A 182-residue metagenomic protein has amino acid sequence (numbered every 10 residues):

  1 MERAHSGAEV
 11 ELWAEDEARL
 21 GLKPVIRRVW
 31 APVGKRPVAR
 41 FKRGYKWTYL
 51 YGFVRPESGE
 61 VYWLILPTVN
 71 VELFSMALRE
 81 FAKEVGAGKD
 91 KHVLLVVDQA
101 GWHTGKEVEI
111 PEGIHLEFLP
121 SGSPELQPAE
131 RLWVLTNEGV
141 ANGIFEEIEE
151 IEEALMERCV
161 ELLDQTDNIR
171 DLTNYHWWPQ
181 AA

Functional and structural regions predicted by a protein language model:
M1-R79, Y175-H176: Extended, low-complexity cationic-aromatic segments
A8-L12, A129-A182: C-terminal anion-handling pockets and recognition modules
V10, K91, E112-H115: Short glycine-/polar-rich loops that comprise or flank the Walker A/P-loop and associated switch/sensor motifs
W13-E15, V93-V97, E117-P120: Short beta-strand segments
G21-K23, H103-G105, L126-P128: Short catalytic/ligand-binding loop motif for oxyanion handling, primarily in non-cytosolic enzymes, centered on
K35-R43, E112-R131: RNase H-like polynucleotidyl transferase catalytic core
L78, K89-H103, Q127: Acidic/histidine-rich, metal-coordinating catalytic segments
G105-G113: Short, aromatic/basic amphipathic alpha-helical patches
